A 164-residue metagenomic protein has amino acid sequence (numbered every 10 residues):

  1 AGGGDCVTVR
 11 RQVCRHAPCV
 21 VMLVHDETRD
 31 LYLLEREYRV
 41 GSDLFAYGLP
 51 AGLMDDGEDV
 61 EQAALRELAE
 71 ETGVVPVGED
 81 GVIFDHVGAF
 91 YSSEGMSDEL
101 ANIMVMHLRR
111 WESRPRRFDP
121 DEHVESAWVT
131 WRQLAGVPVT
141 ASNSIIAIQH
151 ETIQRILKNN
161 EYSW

Functional and structural regions predicted by a protein language model:
A1-T28: Acidic, metal-coordinating catalytic segment for phosphate/diphosphate chemistry, firing primarily on the Nudix
D5-V9, G81-F84, D121-E125: Glycine-rich, flexible loop segments associated with nucleotide phosphate handling
A17, H25-R29, Y38-V40, A46-G48 (+2 more regions): Active-site segment of metal-dependent pyrophosphate-handling enzymes, primarily the Nudix hydrolase catalytic core
L33-E35: Zn2+-dependent peptidoglycan hydrolase active-site motif and core
G41-F45, D56, H86, M96-S97 (+2 more regions): Nudix hydrolase/Nudix homology domain
G48-M54: Short helix/strand-bridging catalytic loops that position acidic/His residues to coordinate divalent metals and engage
E58-V60: N-terminal phosphate-binding loop and adjacent alpha-helix
